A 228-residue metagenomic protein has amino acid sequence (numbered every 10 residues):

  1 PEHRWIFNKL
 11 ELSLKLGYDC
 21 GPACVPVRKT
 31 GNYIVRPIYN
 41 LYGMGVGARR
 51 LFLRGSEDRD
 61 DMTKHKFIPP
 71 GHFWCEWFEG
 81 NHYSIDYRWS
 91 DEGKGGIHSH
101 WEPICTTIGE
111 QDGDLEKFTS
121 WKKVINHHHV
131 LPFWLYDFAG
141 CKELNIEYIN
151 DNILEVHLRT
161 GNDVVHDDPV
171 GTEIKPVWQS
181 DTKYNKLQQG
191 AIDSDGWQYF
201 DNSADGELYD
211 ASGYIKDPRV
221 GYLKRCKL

Functional and structural regions predicted by a protein language model:
E2-W134: Active-site nucleotide/adenylate-binding loops and adjacent lid/helix of ATP-dependent enzymes
G43-M44, F78, E92-E102, G109-L115 (+1 more regions): ATP-dependent carboxylate activation and anion-phosphoryl transfer catalytic cores that bind Mg-ATP to form
